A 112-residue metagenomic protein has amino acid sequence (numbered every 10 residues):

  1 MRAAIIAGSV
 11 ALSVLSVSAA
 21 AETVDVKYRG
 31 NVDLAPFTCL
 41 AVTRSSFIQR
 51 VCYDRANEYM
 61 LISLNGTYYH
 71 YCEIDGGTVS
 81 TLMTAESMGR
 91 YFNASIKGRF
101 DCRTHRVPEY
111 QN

Functional and structural regions predicted by a protein language model:
M1-A7: Bacterial N-terminal signal peptides that target proteins for export
A4, A21-E22: Generic N-terminal leader/presequence segments
G8-S9, A19: Cleavable N-terminal signal peptides
S9-L12, V79: Generic N-terminal initiation segments characterized by hydrophobic and/or small/turn-forming residues
V14-S18: N-terminal signal peptide c-region/cleavage motif recognized by signal peptidases
T23-N112: Acidic/histidine-enriched, beta-strand-rich ligand/metal-binding domains
